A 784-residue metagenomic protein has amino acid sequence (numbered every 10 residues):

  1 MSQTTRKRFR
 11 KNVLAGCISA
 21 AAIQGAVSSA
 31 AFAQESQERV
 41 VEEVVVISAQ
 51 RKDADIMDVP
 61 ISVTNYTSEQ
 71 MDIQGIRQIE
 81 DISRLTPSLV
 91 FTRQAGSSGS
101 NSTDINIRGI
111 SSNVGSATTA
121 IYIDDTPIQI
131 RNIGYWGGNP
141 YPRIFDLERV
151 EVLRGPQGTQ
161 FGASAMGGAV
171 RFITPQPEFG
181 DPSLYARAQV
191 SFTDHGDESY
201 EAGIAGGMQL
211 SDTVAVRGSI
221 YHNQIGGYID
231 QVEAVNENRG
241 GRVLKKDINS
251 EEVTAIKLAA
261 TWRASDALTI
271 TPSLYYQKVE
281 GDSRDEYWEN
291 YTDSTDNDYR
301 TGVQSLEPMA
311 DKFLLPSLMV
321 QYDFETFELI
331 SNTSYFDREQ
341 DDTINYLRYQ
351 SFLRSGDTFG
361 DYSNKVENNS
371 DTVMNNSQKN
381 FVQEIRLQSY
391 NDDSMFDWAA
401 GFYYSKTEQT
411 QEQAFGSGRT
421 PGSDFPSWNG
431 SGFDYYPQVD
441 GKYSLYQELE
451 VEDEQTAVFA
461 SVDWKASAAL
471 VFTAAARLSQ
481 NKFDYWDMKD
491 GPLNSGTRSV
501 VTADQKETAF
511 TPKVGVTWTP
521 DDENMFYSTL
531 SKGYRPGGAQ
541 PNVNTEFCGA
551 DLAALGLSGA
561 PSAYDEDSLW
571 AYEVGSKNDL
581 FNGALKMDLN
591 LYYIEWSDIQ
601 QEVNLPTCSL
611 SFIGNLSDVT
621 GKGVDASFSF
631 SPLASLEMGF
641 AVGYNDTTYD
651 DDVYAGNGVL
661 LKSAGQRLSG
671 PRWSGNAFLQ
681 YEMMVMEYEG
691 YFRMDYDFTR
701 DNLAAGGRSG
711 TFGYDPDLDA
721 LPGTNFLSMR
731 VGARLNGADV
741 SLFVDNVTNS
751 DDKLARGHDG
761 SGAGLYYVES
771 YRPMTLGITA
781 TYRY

Functional and structural regions predicted by a protein language model:
M1-R84, G207, D266, I270 (+5 more regions): N-terminal Sec signal peptide and the immediately downstream disordered periplasmic leader that contains the TonB box
E43, S635, D697-S709, A733-Y784: C-terminal beta-signal and adjacent terminal beta-strands/loops of Gram-negative outer-membrane beta-barrel proteins
S48, E80, R84-T126: Extracytoplasmic beta-strand/coil segments of soluble accessory domains associated with Gram-negative outer-membrane
I79, I105-R108, T118, Y122-D124 (+3 more regions): N-terminal periplasmic accessory domains that precede and gate Gram-negative outer-membrane beta-barrel machines
T126-R154: Short acidic/polar hinge/loop motifs at secondary-structure boundaries that mediate gating or recognition
A186, G203, M319-F324, E328-S334 (+7 more regions): Membrane-embedded beta-barrel scaffold of Gram-negative outer-membrane proteins
D194-D282, K379, Q383, Q388-S405 (+2 more regions): Transmembrane beta-barrel wall of Gram-negative outer-membrane proteins
K465, A469-F472, D588, Y593-W596 (+2 more regions): Gram-negative outer-membrane beta-barrel transporters
